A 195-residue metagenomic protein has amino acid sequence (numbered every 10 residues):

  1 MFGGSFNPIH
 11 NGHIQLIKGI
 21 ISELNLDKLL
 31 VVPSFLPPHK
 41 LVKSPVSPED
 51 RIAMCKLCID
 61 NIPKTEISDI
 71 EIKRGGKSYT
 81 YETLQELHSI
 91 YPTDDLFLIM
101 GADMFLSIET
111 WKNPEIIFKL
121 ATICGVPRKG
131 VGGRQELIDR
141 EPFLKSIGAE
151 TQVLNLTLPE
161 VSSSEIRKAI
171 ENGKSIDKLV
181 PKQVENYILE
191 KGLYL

Functional and structural regions predicted by a protein language model:
M1-L195: Nucleotidyltransferase catalytic core that binds NTPs
